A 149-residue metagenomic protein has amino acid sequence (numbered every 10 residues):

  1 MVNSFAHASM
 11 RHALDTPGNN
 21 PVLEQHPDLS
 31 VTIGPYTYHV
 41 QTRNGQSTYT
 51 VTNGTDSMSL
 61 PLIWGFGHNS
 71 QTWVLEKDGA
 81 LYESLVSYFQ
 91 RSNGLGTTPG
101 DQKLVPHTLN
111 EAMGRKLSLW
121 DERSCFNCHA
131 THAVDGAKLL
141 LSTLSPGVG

Functional and structural regions predicted by a protein language model:
M1-T16: Mature N-terminal segment immediately following signal peptide/propeptide cleavage in secreted/periplasmic
H12, T16, L29, I33 (+2 more regions): Short secondary-structure junctions and interdomain/linker hinges
D15-V31, T97-A112: Short, charge- and proline-biased low-complexity linear segments that act as flexible interaction/docking motifs
N20-R43, G149: Short Fe-S-cluster ligation motifs
Y38, T42-G149: Extended surface/linker regions that mediate inter-domain or inter-protein docking in multi-component redox
